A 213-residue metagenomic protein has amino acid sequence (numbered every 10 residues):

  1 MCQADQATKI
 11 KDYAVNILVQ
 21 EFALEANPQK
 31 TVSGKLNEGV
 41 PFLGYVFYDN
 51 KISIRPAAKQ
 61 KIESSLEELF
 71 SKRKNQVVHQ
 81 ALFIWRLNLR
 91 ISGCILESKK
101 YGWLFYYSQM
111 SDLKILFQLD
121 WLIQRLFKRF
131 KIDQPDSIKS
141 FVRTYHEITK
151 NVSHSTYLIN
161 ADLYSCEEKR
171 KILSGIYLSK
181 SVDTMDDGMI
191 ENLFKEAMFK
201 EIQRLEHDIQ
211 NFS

Functional and structural regions predicted by a protein language model:
M1-C2, Q29: Generic beta-strand/beta-sheet core signal
C2-T8, L113: Helix N-cap motif at beta-to-alpha junctions
I10-Y13, L119: Hydrophobic side chains in well-ordered alpha-helices
A14, L18-F22, I123-F130: Hydrophobic, Leu/Ile/Phe/Ala-enriched alpha-helical segments that form helix-helix packing faces
V15-S53: Conserved catalytic core of two-metal-ion nucleotidyltransferases
P41-S213: Active-site and adjacent loop segments of nucleotide-processing enzymes that use two-metal-ion phosphate chemistry
